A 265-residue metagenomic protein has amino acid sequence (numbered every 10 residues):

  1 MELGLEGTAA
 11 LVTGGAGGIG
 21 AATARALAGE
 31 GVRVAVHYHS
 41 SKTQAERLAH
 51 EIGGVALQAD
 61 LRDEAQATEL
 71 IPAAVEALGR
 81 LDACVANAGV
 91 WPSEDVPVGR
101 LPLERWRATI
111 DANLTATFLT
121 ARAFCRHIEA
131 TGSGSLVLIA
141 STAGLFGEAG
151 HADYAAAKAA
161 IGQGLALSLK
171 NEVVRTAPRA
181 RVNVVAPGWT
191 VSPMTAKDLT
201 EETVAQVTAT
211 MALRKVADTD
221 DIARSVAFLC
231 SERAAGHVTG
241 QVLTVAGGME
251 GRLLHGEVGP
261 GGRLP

Functional and structural regions predicted by a protein language model:
A9, A16-G17: Conserved glycine-rich cofactor-binding loop
K42, A59-L70, L103, D220-D221: The beta1-alpha1 cofactor-binding region of Rossmann-like NAD(H)/NADP(H)-dependent oxidoreductases
E94-V98, P102-I110, V207: Substrate-binding pocket helix/loop in short-chain dehydrogenase/reductase
D95, A234, T239-P265: Short C-terminal tail/terminal secondary-structure segment of NAD(P)H-dependent dehydrogenase/reductase domains
A121, A157-K158: Active-site helix of classical SDR
S141: Residue(s) in the substrate-gating loop at a strand-loop-helix junction that position the organic substrate next
V184, A205-V238, L243-G247: C-terminal helical subdomain
